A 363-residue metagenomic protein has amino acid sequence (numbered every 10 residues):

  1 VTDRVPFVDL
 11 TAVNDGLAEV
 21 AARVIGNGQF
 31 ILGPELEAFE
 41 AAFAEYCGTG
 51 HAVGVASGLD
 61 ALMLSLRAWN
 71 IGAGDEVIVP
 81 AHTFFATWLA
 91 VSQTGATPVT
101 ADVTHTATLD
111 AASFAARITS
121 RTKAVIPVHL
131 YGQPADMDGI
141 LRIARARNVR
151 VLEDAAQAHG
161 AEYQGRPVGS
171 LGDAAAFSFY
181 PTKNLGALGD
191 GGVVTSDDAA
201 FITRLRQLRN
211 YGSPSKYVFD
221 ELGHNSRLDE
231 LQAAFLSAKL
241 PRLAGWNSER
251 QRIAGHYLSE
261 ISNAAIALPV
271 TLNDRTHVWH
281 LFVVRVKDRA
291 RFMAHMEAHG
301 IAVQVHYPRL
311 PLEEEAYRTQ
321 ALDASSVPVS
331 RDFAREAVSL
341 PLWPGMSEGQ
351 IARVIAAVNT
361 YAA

Functional and structural regions predicted by a protein language model:
V1-Q29, P34, P341: N-terminal "arm"/small-domain region of PLP-dependent enzymes with the aminotransferase-like
T11, P34-A41, Y46-A52, A112 (+4 more regions): PLP-dependent aminotransferase class I/II
Q29-E76, L89-T94, T100, R166: Phosphate-binding glycine-rich loop
V53, I78, V99, V151-L152 (+3 more regions): Structural detector of well-ordered beta-strand residues that form the stable sheet scaffold of enzyme domains
R67-A155, E162: PLP-dependent aminotransferase-like
L89-V91, I143, P167, N184 (+1 more regions): Hydrophobic/aromatic ligand-binding patch that stacks against planar heteroaromatic rings of cofactors or nucleotides
E153-L188, S215-D220: Conserved active-site segment immediately N-terminal to the catalytic lysine that forms the internal aldimine
F177-S178, G192-D197, S237: Short beta-strand-to-turn element immediately C-terminal to the catalytic PLP-Schiff-base lysine in fold type I
